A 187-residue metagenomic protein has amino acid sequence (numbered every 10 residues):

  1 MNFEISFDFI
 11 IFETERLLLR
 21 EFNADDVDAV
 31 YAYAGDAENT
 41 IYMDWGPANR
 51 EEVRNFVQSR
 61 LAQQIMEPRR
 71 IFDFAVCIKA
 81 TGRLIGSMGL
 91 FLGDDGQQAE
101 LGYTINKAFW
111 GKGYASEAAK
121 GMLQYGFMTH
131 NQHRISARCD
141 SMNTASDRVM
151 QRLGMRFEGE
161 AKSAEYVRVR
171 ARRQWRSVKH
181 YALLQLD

Functional and structural regions predicted by a protein language model:
M1-E38, Q58, A75-D187: Acyl-donor (CoA/ACP) binding surface of acyl/acetyltransferases
E38-L61, F74: Conserved GNAT-fold acetyl-CoA-binding loop/helix
Q64-R69: Short loop/turn motifs at secondary-structure junctions and domain boundaries
